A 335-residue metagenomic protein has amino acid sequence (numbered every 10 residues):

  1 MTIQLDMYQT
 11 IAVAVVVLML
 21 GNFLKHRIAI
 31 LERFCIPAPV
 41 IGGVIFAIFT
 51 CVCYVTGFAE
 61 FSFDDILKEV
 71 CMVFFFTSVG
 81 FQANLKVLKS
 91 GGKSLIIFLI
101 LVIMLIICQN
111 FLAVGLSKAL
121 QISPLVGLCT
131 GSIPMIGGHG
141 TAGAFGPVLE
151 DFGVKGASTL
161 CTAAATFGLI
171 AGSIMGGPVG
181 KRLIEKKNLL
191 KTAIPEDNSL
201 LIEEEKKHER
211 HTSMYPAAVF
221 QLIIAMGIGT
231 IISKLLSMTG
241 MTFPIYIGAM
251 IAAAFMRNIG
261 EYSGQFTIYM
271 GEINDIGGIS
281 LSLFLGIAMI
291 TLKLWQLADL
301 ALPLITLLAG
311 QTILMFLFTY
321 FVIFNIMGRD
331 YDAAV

Functional and structural regions predicted by a protein language model:
M1-I11, L20, K181-V219, E261-F266: Intrinsically disordered, low-complexity non-transmembrane regions of multi-pass membrane transporters
T2-V16, S62-F75, L125-S132, G240-A252 (+2 more regions): Structural signature of hydrophobic alpha-helical transmembrane segments
V17, V44-C51, D64-G92, I251-G260 (+1 more regions): Hydrophobic transmembrane alpha-helices of secondary-active transporters and Na+-translocating membrane complexes
L24-V40, V52, G57, F61 (+2 more regions): Flexible hinge motifs at transmembrane-helix junctions and intramembrane kinks/re-entrant loops in multi-pass membrane
N84-V114, V219-L222, D275, I290-Y320: Entry/N-cap segments of selected transmembrane alpha helices and their immediately preceding amphipathic helices
I97, L125-L189, H211: Membrane-core helix-loop-helix motifs of multi-pass transport proteins
L99-F145, I305-V335: Transmembrane alpha-helices that form the ion-translocation and gating core of multi-pass ion transport proteins
G115-I122, A165-E203, F321-R329: Juxtamembrane and boundary regions of transmembrane helices in multi-pass small-molecule transporters and channels
